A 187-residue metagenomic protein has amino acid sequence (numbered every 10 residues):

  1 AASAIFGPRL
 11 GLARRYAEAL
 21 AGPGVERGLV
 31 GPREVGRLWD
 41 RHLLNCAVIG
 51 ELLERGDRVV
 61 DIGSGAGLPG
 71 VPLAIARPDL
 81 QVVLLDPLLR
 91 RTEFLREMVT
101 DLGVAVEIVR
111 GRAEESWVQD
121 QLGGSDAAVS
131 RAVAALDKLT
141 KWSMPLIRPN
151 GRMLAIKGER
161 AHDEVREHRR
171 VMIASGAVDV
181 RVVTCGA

Functional and structural regions predicted by a protein language model:
A1-V60, R90-V104: Class I SAM-dependent transferase core
A17, G24-R27, G31, L73 (+2 more regions): A generic structural signal for ordered alpha-helices
V35, L53, G70-P72, V165: Residue-level recognition of conserved structural "scaffold" positions that shape functional pockets and channels
G36, E54, I75-P78, G151: Ubiquitous "structural anchor" signal
C46, L68-V71: Acidic, metal-associated active-site segment
G63-G67: Class I SAM-dependent methyltransferase "Motif I" SAM/SAH-binding loop
G70, R77-A187: S-adenosylmethionine
